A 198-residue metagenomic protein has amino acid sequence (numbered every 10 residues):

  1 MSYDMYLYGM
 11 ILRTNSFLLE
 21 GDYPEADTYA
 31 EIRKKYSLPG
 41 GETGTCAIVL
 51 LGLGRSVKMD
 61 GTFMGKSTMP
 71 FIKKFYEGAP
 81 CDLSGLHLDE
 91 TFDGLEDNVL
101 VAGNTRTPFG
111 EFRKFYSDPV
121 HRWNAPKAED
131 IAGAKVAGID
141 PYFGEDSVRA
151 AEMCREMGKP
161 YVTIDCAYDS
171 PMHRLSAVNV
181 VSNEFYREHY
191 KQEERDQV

Functional and structural regions predicted by a protein language model:
M1-D60, P70: Glycine-rich phosphate/adenosyl-contacting loop at the front of the ribokinase-like
D4-Y6, K135-V136, V178: Structural motif
Y6, K58, G138, P160-I164: Structural detector of well-ordered beta-strand residues that form the stable sheet scaffold of enzyme domains
A26-R33, G52-K135: Conserved N-terminal subdomain of the carbohydrate kinase-like
L50, Y76, A151-R155: A generic structural signal for well-ordered alpha-helical segments
G65-K66, P141-E145, I164-D169: Short beta->alpha connector loops
N124, F143-E152: N-terminal active-site wall of soluble small-molecule enzyme domains
V148-V198: Conserved phosphate/ATP/ADP-binding segment of small-molecule kinases
